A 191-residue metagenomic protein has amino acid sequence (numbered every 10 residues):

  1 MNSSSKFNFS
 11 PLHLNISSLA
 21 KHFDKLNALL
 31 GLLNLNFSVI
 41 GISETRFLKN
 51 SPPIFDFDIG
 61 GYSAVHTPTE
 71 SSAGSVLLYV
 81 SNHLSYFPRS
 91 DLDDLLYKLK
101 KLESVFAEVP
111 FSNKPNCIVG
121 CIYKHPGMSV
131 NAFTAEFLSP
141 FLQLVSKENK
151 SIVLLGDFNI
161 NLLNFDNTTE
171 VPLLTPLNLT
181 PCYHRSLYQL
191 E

Functional and structural regions predicted by a protein language model:
M1-E191: A shared catalytic/ligand-binding motif for oxyanion handling
